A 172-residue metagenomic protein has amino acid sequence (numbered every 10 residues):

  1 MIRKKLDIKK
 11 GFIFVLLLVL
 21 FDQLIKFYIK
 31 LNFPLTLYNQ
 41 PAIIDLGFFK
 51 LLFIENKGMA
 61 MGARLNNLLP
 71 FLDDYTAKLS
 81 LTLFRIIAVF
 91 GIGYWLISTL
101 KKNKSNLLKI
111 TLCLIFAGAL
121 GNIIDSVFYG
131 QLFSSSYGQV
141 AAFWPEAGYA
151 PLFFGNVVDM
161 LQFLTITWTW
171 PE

Functional and structural regions predicted by a protein language model:
M1-E172: Alpha-helical transmembrane bundles and membrane-interface segments of multipass inner-membrane proteins
